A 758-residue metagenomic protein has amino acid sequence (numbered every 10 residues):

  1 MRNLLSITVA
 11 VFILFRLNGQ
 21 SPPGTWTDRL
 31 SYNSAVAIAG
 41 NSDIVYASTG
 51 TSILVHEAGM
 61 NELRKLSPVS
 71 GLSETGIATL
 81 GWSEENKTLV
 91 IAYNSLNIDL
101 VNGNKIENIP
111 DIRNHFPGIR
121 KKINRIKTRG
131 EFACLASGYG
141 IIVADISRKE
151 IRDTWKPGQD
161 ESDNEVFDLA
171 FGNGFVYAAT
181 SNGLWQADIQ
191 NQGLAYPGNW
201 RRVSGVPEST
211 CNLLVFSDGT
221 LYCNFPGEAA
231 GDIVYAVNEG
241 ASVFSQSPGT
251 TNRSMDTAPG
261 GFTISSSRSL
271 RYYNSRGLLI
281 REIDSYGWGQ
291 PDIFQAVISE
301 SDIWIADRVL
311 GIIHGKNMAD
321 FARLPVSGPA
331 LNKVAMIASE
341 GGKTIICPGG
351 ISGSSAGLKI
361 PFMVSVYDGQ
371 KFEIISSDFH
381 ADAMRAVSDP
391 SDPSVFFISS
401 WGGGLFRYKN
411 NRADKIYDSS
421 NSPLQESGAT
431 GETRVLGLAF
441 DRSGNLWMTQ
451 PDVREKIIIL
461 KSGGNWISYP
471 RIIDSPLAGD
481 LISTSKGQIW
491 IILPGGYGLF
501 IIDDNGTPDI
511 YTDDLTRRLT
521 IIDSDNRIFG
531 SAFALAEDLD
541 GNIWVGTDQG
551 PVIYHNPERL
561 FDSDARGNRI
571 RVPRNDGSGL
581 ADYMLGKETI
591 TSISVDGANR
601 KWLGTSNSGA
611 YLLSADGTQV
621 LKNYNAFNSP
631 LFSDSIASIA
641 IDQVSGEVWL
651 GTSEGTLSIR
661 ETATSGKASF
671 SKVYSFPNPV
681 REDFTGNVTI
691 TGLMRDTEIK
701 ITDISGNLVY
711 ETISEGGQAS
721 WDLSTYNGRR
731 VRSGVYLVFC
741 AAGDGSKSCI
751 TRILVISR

Functional and structural regions predicted by a protein language model:
R2-A10: Sec-dependent signal peptide recognition, specifically the positively charged N-region followed immediately by
N3, G19-V673, L708, F739: Carboxylate-rich, polar loop motifs that coordinate divalent cations or form catalytic acidic clusters
V9-N18: Hydrophobic h-region of N-terminal signal peptides that target proteins for export in Gram-negative bacteria
L14, A668-K700, Q718-W721: Glycine-centered coil/turn sites that cap beta-strands in beta-rich domains
E74, R695, R732-S733: Surface-exposed loops/turns
E698-V709, Y736: Short, glycine-anchored, charge-dense loop/turn motifs used at functional sites
V709-V731, A742-C749: Glycine-centered tight-turn motifs at strand-turn-strand junctions
L737-R758: C-terminal tail/sorting-segment detector
